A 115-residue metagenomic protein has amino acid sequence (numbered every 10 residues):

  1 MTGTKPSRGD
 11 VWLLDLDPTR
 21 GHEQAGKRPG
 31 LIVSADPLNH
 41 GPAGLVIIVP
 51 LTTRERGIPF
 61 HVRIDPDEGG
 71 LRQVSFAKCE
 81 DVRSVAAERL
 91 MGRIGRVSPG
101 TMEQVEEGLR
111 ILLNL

Functional and structural regions predicted by a protein language model:
M1-L115: Conserved functional hotspots at enzyme active or ligand-binding sites that engage polyanionic ligands
